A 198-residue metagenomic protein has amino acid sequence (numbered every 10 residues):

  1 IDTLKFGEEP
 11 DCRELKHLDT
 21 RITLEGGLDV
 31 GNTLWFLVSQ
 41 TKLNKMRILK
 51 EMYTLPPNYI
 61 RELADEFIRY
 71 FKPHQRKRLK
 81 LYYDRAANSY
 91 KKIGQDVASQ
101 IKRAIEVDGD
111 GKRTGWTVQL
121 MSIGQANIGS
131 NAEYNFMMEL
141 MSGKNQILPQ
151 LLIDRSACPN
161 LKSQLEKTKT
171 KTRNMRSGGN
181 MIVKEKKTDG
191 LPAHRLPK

Functional and structural regions predicted by a protein language model:
I1-G27: ATPase catalytic-site recognition across NTP-hydrolyzing enzymes
T23, G27, K162, K187-G190: Alpha-helical architecture
G27-T33: A short acidic Gly-Thr/Ser loop motif
G31, K42-L43: Short strand-connecting beta-turns/loops that link adjacent beta-strands
T33-S39: Short beta-strand scaffold segments in enzyme catalytic cores
L43-I182: Mg2+-dependent endonuclease catalytic cores in nucleic-acid-processing enzymes, primarily RNase H-like
K184-K198: Acidic, Mg2+-coordinating catalytic module of metal-dependent nucleases/exonucleases that use a two-metal-ion mechanism
